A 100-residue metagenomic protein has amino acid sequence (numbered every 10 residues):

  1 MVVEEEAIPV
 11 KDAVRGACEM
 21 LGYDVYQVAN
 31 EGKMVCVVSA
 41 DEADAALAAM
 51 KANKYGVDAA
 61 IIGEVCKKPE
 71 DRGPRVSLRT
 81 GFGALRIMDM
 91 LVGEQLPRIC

Functional and structural regions predicted by a protein language model:
M1-N30: Active-site-proximal betaalpha loop/short-helix elements that scaffold phosphoryl/nucleotidyl transfer chemistry
I8-D12, M34, C66-P69: Short gly/pro/ser/thr-enriched loop/turn and capping motifs at secondary-structure boundaries
L21-G32, G81-M90: A polyampholytic, Gly/Pro-enriched intrinsically disordered region
Q27-V28, D44, K68-D71: Compositionally biased, intrinsically disordered low-complexity regions
G32-V38: Short cationic amphipathic helices and targeting signals
V38-D44: Helix N-cap motif at beta-to-alpha junctions
A45-Y55: Short amphipathic alpha-helices in soluble, non-transmembrane regions that often serve as interface/regulatory elements
N53-C100: Acidic, Ser/Thr/Pro-rich beta/coil linker or hinge segments at domain junctions
